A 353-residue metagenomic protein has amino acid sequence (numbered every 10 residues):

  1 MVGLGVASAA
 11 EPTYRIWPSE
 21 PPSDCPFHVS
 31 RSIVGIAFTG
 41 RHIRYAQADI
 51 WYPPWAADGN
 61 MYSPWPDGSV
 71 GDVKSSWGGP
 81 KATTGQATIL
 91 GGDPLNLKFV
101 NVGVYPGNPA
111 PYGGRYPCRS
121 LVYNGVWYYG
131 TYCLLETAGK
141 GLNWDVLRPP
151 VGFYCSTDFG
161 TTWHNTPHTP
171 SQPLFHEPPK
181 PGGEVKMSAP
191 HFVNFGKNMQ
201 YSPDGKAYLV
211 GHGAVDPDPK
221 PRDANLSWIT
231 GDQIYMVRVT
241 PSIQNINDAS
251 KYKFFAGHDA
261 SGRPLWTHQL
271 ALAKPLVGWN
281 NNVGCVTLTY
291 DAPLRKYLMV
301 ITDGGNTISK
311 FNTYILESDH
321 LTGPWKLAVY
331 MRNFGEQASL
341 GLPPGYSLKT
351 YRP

Functional and structural regions predicted by a protein language model:
M1-V2: N-terminal export leaders
Y14-I43, P54-Y112, T131-P170: Beta-propeller domains
R44-D58, P109-Y128, E136-A138, G183-K206 (+3 more regions): Structural signature of eukaryotic scaffold interfaces centered on beta-propeller domains
I89, S156-T157, V239, L316-L321: Conserved Ser/Thr-centered positions that define the repeating blades of beta-propeller domains
N96-V104, W163-P178, I246-L272, K326-N333: Beta-propeller fold detector
C133-C155, F159-N225: Asp-box/WD-like beta-propeller blade repeats and closely related beta-sheet repeat scaffolds
D216-R222, I229-N312: Beta-propeller domains
T322-P353: Conserved blade-ending motifs and adjacent loop-strand segments that build the rim/top face of beta-propeller domains
